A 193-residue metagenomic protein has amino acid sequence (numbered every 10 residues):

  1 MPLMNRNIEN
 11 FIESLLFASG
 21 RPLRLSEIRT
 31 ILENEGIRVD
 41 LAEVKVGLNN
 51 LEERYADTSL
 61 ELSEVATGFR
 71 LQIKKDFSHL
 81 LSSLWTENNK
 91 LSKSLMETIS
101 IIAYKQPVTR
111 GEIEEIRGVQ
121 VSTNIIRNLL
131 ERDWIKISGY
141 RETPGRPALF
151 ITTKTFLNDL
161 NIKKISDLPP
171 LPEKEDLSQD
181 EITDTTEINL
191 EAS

Functional and structural regions predicted by a protein language model:
M1-I12, R70-E97, S193: Short alpha-helical segments that sit at the start of domains
M1-P2, N7-I8, N158-S193: Phosphate-centric recognition/catalysis
I12, L16-F17, R21, N88-V108 (+1 more regions): Short amphipathic alpha-helical interface segments
P22-L32, P107-R117: Short acidic, hydrophobic short linear motifs in intrinsically disordered regions
R38-N50, R117-E131, P144-P147, S178: Short amphipathic alpha-helical interaction segments
L51, Y55, L129, F156: DNA major-groove recognition helices of helix-turn-helix
E52-S63, D133-E142: A short, conserved structural fragment
E64-S83, G139-I162: Short, cationic-aromatic polyanion-contact patches
